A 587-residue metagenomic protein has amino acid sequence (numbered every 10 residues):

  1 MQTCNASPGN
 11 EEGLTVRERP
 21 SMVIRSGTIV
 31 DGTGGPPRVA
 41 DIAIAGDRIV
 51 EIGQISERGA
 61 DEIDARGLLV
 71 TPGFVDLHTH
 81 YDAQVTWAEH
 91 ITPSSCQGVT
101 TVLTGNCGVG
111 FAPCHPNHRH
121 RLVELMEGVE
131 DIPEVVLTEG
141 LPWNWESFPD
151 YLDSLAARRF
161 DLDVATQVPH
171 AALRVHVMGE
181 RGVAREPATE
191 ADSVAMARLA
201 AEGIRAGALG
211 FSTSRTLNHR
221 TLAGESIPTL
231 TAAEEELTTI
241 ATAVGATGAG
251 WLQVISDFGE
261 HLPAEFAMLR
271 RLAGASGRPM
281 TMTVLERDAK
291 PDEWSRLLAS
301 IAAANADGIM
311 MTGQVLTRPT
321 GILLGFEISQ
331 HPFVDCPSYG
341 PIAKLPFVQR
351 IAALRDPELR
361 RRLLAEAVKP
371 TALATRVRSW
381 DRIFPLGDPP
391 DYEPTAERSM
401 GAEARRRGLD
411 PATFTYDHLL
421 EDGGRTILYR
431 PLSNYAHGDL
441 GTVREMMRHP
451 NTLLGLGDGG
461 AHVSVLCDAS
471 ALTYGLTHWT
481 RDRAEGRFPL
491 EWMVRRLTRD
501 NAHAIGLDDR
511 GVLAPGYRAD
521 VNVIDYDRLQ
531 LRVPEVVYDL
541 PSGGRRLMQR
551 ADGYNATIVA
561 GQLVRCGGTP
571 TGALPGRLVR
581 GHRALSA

Functional and structural regions predicted by a protein language model:
N5, L14-G73, P534: Histidine-rich, glycine-flanked metal-binding segment
R19-I24, I55-G105, R550, V559 (+1 more regions): Replace "His-x-His-based motif
G27, D47, G67, H78 (+11 more regions): Divalent metal-coordination and catalytic microenvironments
V30-D41, I427-H437, V443, P489-W492 (+1 more regions): Acidic, glycine-enriched loop/beta-strand segments at the rims of small-molecule binding/catalytic pockets
W87-G210: Divalent-metal coordination cores built from histidine and acidic residues
Y151-L155, D161, Q167-V177, A184-E190 (+3 more regions): Active-site neighborhoods of metal-dependent hydrolases
T413-L419, P489-T498, L513: Short, well-structured alpha-helical segments that form the helix of a local strand-helix-strand
G441-T452, A471, V523-R577: C-terminal cap of metal-dependent C-N hydrolases
